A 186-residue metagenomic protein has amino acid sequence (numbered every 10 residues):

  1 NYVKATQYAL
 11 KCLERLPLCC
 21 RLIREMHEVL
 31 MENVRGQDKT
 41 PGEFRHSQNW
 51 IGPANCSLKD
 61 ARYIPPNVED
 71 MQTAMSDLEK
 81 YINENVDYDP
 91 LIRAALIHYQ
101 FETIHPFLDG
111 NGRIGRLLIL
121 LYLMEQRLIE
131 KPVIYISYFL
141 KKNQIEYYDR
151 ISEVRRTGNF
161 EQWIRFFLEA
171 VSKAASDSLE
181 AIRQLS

Functional and structural regions predicted by a protein language model:
N1-S186: FIC/Doc superfamily catalytic core
